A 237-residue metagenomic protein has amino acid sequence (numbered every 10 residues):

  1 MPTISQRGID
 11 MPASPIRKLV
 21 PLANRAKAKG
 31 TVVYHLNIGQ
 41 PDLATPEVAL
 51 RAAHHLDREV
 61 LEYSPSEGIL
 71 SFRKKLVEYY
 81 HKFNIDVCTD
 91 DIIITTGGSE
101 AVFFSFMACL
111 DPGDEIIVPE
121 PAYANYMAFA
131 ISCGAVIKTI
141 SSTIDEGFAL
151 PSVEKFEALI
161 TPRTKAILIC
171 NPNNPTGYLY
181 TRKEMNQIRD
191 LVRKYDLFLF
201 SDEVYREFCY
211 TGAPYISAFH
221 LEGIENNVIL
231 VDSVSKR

Functional and structural regions predicted by a protein language model:
P2-G97, F104: N-terminal small-domain helix-loop-helix segment of the aminotransferase-like
A26-K29, C133, K194-Y195: Helix C-cap/helix->beta junction micro-motif
V87-I92, P112-E115, R163, E225-V228: Short acidic capping loops at alpha-helix termini that bridge into adjacent secondary structure
A108-A130: Conserved PLP-anchoring active-site segment centered on the Schiff-base-forming lysine
D114, A135, K194-F198, E225-N226: A short helix->loop->beta-strand "cap" motif at the edges of active sites that frequently abuts
I131-K138: A short helix-loop-beta submotif of the ANL/AMP-binding
S142-A213, F219: Active-site phosphate-binding strand-loop segment of PLP-dependent enzymes
Y195, G212-R237: Conserved active-site segment immediately N-terminal to the catalytic lysine that forms the internal aldimine
